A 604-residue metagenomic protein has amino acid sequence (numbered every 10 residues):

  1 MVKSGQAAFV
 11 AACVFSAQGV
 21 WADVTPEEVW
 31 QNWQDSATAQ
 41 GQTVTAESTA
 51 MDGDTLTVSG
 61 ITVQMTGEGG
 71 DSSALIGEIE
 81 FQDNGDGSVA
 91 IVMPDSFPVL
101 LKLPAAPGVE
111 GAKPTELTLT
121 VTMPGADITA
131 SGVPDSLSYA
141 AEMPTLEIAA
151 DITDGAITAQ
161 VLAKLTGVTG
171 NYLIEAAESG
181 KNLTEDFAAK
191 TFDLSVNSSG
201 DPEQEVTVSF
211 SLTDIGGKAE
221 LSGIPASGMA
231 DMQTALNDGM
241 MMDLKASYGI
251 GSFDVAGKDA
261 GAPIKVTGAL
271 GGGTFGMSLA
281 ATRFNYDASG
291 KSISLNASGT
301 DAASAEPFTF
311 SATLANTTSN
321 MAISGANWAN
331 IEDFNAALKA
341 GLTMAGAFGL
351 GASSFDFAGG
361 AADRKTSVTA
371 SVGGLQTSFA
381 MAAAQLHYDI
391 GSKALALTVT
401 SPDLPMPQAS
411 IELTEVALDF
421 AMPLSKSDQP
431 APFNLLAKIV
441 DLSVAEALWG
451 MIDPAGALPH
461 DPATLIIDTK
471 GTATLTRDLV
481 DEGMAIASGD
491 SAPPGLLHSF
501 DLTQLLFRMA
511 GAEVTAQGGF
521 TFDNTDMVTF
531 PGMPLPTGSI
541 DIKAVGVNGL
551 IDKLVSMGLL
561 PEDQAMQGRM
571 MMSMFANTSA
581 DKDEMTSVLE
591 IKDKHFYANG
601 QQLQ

Functional and structural regions predicted by a protein language model:
M1-A22: Gram-negative bacterial Sec-dependent N-terminal signal peptides
D23-Q604: Glycine-rich, small/hydroxylated-residue low-complexity segments
